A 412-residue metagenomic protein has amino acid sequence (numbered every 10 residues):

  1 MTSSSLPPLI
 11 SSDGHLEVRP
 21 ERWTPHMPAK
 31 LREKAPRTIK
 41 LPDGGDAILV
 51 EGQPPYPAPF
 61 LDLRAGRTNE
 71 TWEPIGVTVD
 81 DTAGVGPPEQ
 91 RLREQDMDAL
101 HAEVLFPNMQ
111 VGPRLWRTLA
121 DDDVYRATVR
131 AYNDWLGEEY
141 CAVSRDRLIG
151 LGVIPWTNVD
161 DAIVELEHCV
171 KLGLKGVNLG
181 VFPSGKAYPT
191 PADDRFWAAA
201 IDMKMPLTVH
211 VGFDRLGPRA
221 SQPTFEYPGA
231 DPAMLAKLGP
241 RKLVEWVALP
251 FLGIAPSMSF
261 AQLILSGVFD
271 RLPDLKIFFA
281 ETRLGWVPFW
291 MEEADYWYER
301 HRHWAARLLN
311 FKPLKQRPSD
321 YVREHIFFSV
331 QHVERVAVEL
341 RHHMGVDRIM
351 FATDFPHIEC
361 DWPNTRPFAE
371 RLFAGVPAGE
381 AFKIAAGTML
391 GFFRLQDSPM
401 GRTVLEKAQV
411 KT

Functional and structural regions predicted by a protein language model:
T2-P8, P20-P74, T78-A102, D134-A142 (+9 more regions): Mid-to-C-terminal alpha-helical segments outside catalytic/metal-binding sites
S3, D146-I149, I154, V159-D160 (+2 more regions): Catalytic pocket-lining loop regions of alpha/beta-barrel enzymes, especially the amidohydrolase/enolase/GH5 lineages
L9, I75-A83, D96-T118, R147-P155 (+1 more regions): Divalent metal-dependent hydrolysis catalytic cores, especially in the metallo-beta-lactamase
I10-E17, T208-V211: Histidine-centered catalytic micro-motifs
G14-H15, T282, D354-F355: Active-site metal-binding loops of divalent metal-dependent hydrolases
G66-T82, P113-L119, P240-L249, H325: Short glycine/proline-rich turn/loop motifs
D81, Y125-V129, P250-M258: Short acidic-aromatic active-site loops that bind/stabilize oxyanions
D96-A99, Q110-E139, V159-H168, G185-T190 (+2 more regions): Active-site loop-helix segments enriched in His/Asp/Glu that coordinate and activate a nucleophilic water at divalent
